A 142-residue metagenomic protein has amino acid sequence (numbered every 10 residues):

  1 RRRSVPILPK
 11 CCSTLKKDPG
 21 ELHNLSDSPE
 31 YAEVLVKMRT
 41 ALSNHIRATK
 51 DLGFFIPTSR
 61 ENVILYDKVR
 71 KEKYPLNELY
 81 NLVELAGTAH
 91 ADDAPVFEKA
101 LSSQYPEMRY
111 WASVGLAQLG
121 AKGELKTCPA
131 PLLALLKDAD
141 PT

Functional and structural regions predicted by a protein language model:
R2-P9, K17, L25-K137, P141-T142: Long, internal low-complexity/basic segments
